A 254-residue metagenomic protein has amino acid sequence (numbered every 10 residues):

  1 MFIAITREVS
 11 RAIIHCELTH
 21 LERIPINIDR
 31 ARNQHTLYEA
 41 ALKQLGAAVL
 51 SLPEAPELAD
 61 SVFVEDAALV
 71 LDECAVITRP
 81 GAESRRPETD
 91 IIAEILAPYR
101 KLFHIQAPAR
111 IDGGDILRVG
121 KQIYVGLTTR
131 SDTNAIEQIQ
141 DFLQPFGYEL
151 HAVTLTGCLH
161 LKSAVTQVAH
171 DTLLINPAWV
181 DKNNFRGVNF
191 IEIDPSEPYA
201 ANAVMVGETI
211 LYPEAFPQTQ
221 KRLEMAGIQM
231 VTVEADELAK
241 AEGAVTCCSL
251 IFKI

Functional and structural regions predicted by a protein language model:
M1-I254: The feature marks the mature, well-folded catalytic cores of soluble enzymes
